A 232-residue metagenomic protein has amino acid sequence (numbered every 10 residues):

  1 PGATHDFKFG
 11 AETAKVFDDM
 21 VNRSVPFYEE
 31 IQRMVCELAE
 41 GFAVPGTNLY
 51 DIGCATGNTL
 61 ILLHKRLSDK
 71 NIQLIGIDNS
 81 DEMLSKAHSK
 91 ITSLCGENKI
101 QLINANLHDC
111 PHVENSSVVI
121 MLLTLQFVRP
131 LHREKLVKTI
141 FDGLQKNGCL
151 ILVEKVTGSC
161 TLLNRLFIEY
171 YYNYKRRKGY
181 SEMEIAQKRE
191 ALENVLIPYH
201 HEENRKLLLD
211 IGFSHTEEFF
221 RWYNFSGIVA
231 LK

Functional and structural regions predicted by a protein language model:
P1-V16: N-terminal, positively charged/glycine-rich alpha-helical extensions of SAM-dependent methyltransferases
F27-P45: Conserved alpha-helix/loop element of class I SAM-dependent methyltransferases that forms part of the SAM/SAH-binding
G46-A55: Conserved class I S-adenosyl-L-methionine
Y50, L60-H108: Class I SAM-dependent methyltransferase SAM/SAH-binding core
I120: A conserved beta-strand element that flanks and buttresses the S-adenosyl-L-methionine
E134-K146: A short glycine-rich, Lys/Arg-flanked "PGG" loop and its adjoining helix->strand segment in the class I
I151-R177: Conserved class I S-adenosyl-L-methionine
V195-I211: Short alpha-helix
